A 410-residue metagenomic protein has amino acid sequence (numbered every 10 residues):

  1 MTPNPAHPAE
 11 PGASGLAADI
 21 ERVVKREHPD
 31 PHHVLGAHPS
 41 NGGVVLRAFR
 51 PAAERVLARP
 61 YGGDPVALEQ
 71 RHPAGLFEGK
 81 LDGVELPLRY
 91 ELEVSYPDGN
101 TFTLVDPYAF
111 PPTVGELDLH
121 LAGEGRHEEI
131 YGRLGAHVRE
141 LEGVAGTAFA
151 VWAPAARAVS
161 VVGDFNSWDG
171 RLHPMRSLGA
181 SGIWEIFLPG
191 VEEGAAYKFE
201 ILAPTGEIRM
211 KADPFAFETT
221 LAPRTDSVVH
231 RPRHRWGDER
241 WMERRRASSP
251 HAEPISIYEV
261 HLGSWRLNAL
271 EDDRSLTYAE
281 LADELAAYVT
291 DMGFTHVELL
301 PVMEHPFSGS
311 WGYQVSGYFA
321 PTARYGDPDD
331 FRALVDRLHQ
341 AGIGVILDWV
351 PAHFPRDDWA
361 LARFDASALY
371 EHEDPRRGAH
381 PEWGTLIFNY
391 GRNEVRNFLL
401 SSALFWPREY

Functional and structural regions predicted by a protein language model:
M1-N41, R71-A153, L178-E259, S264-D273 (+1 more regions): The feature marks proteins involved in alpha-glucan
D30, G63, T103, E129 (+12 more regions): Residue-level signal for pocket-adjacent positions within structured domains
V44, E54-A58, D64-E69: Active-site-flanking structural segment that lines cofactor/substrate pockets
F49-R55, W152-V159: Short proline/glycine-enriched turn/loop motifs at strand-loop junctions of beta-rich domains
V56-A58, V159-V161, Y197: Short beta-strand elements bearing conserved aromatic residues within extracellular beta-rich modules
P60-P65, P97, D164-D169, P204: Change "in extracellular beta-sheet-rich domains … of secreted and cell-surface proteins" to "in beta-sheet-rich domains
D64-P73, R171-G179: Solvent-exposed serine/threonine-rich low-complexity stretches and specific carbohydrate-binding patches
T220, W241-A252, H261-Y410: Substrate-binding/active-site clefts of carbohydrate-active enzymes
